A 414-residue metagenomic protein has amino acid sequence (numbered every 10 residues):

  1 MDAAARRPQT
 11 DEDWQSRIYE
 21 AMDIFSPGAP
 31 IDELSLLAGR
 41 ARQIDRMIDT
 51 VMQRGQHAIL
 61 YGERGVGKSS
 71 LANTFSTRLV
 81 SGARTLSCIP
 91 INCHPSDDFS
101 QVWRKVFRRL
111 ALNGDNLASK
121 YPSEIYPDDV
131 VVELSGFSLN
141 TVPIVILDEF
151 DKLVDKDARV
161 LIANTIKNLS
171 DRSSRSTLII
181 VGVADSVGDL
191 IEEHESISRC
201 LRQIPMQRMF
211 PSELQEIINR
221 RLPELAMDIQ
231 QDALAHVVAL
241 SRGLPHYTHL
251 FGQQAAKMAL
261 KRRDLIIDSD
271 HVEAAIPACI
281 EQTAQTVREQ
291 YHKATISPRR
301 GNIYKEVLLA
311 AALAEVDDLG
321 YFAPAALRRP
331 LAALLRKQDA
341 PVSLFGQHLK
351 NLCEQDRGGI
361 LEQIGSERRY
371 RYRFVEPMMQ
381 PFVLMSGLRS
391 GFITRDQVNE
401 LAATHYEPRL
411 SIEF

Functional and structural regions predicted by a protein language model:
M1-A58, T77-R78, A403-F414: A short, basic N-terminal segment
Q15-S16, D98-S196, Q207-E213, D228-I229 (+2 more regions): Mid-core helix/loop region of P-loop NTP-binding domains shared across ATPases and GTPases
M22-I24, E281-F414: C-terminal leucine-rich, beta-strand-based interaction scaffolds used for sensing/assembly
R54-T74: Walker A/P-loop nucleotide-binding motif
T77-S87: Post-Walker A helix-loop "phosphate-sensing" segment adjacent to the P-loop in P-loop NTPases
S87-D97: A short hydrophobic beta-strand->loop->alpha-helix junction that borders the nucleotide-binding pocket of P-loop NTPases
R109-L110, E216-L225, K257: Conserved AAA+ ATPase "sensor/coupling" helix adjacent to the nucleotide-binding pocket
Q230-T283: Amphipathic alpha-helical "lid/sensor" segments that cap RecA-like P-loop NTPase cores
